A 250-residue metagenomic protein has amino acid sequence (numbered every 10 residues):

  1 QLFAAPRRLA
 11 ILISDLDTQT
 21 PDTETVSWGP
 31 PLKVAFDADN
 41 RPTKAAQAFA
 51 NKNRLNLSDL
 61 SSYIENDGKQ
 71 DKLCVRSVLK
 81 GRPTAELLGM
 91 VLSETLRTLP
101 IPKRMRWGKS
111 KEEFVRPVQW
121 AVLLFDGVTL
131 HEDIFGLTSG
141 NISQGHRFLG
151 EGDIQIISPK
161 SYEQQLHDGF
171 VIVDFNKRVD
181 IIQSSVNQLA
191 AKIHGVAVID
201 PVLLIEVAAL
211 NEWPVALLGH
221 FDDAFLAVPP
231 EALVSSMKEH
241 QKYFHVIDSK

Functional and structural regions predicted by a protein language model:
Q1-V234, K238-K242: Long, basic N-terminal domains or extensions that often function in RNA/ssDNA interaction or organelle/cellular
F244-K250: Function-dense linear segments that define catalytic or interfacial modules in macromolecule-processing proteins
